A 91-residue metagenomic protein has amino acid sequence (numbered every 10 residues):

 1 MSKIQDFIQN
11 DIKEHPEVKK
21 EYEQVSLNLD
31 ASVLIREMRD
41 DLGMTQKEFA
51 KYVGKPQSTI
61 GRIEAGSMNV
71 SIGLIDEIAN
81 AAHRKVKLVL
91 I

Functional and structural regions predicted by a protein language model:
M1-V33: N-terminal flexible/basic segments that precede or flank functional cores
A31, S71-L74: Amphipathic alpha-helical interface surfaces
V33-E48, E77: Short basic helix-loop element that most often maps to the first helix and adjoining turn of HTH DNA-binding modules
G43-T59: Short alpha-helical DNA-recognition segment
G73-L88: DNA major-groove recognition helix of helix-turn-helix/homeodomain DNA-binding modules
I91: Short amphipathic recognition helices of helix-turn-helix/homeodomain-type DNA-binding modules
